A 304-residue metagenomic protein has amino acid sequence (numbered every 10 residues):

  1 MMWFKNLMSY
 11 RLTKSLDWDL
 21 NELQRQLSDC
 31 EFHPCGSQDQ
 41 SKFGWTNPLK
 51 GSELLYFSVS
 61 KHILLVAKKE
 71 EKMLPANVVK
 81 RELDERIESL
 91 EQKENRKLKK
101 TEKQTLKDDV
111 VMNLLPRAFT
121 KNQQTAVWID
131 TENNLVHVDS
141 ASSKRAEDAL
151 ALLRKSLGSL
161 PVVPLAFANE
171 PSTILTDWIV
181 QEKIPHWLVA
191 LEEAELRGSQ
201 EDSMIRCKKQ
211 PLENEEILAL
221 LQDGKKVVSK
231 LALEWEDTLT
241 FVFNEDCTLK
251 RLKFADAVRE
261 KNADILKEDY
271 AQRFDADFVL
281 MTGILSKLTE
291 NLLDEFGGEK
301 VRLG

Functional and structural regions predicted by a protein language model:
M1-G304: Intrinsically disordered, low-complexity, charge-rich terminal extensions of nucleic-acid-associated complexes
